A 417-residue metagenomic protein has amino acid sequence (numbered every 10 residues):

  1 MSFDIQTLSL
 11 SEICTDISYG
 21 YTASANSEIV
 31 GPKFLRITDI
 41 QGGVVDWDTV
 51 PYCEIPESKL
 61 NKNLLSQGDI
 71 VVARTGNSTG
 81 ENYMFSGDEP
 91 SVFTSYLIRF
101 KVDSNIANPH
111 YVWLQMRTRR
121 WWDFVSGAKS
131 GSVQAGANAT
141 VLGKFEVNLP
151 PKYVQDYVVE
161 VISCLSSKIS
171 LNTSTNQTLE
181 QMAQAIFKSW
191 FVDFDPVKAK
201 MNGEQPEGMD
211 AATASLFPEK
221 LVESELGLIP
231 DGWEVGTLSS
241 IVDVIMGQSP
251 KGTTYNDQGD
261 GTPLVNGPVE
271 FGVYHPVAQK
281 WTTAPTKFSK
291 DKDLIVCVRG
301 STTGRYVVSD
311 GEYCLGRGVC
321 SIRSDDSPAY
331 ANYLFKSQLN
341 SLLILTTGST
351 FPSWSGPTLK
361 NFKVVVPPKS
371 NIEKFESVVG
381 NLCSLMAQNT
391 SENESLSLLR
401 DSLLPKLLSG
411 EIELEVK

Functional and structural regions predicted by a protein language model:
M1-Y19, K144-W190, A211-S249, V365 (+1 more regions): Non-catalytic DNA-recognition/assembly elements of restriction-modification systems
T7-A25, T38-I70, K220-S224, G236-Y255 (+2 more regions): Sequence-specific dsDNA recognition surfaces
R36-I37, I55, L60-R117, N266-P268 (+2 more regions): A short beta-sheet element
S91-I98, S130-V159, Y313-V319, G348-E376: A short glycine-rich beta-alpha junction/loop motif
R117-G127, E146-N148: Well-ordered mid-protein domain cores that form the structural environment of catalytic cofactors
L171, I186, D193, V197-E204: Extended, domain-scale alpha-helical bundle/helix-rich regions
K198-F217: Active-site catalytic-loop/activation-segment of kinase and kinase-like phosphoryl-transfer enzymes
